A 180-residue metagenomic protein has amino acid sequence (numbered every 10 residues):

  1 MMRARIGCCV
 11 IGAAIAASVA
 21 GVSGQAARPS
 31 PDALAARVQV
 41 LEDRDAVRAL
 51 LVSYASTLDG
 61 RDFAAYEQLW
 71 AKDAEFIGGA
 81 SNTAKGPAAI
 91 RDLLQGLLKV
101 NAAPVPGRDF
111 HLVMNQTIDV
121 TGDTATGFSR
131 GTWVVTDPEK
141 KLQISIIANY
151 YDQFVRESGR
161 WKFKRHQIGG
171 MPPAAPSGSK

Functional and structural regions predicted by a protein language model:
M1-R5: Positively charged n-region of N-terminal signal peptides that target proteins for export
C9-S18: Bacterial N-terminal signal peptides
Q25-S56, G60, A64-Q68: Short, low-complexity N-terminal intrinsically disordered segments enriched in polar/charged residues
D45, R108-D109, Q143-S145: Transmembrane beta-barrel outer-membrane domains
F63-G131: A solvent-exposed, acidic/Ser-Thr-rich amphipathic alpha-helical stretch
H111-V113, S145-Y150: Short, surface-exposed coil-to-beta transition loops
T124-F128, I147-S177: Short beta-strand edge/turn micro-motifs at domain boundaries
G131-D137: Beta-strand elements of well-folded, non-transmembrane domains
